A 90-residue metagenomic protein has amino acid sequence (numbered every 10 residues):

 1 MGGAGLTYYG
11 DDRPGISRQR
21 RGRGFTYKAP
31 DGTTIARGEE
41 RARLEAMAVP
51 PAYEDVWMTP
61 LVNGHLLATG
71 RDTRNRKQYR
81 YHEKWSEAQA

Functional and structural regions predicted by a protein language model:
M1-A90: A positively charged, amphipathic N-terminal helix/segment that binds anionic biomolecules
